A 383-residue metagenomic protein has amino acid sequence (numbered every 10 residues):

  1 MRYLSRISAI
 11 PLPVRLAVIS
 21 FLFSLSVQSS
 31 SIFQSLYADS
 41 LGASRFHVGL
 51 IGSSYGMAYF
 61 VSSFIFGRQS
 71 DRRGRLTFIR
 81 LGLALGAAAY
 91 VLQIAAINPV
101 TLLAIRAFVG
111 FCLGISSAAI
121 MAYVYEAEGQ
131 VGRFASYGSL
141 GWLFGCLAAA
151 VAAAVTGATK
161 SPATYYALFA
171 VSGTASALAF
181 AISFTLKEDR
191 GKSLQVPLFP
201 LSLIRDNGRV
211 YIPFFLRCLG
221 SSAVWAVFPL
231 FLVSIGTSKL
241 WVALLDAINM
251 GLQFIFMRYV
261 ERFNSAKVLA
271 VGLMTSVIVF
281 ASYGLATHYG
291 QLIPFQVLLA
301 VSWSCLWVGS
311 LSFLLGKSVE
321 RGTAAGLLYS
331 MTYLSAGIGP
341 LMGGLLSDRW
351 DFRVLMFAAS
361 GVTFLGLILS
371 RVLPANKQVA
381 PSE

Functional and structural regions predicted by a protein language model:
Y3-G56, N207-L245: Helix-loop boundary and gating motifs at the non-cytosolic
F21, V100-S116, F215, Q291-C305: Hydrophobic core of transmembrane alpha-helices in multi-pass small-molecule transporters, especially MFS/SLC-type
L50-G67, A247-R258: Central cavity-lining transmembrane alpha-helices of secondary-active solute carriers, predominantly the Major
V61-I97: Conserved MFS/SLC helix-loop-helix module at the cytosolic interface between two early adjacent transmembrane helices
S63-G74, F254-K267, S347-D348: Helix-to-loop junctions at the C-terminal end of transmembrane segments in multipass secondary transporters
T77-L92, K267-S282, S360: Structural signature of the two symmetry-related core transmembrane helices
I105-L140: Cytoplasmic helix-loop-helix junction between adjacent transmembrane helices in 12-TM secondary transporters
A149, A153, S172-K192, G366-P374: C-terminal membrane-cytosol helix-exit motif in multi-pass small-molecule transporters
